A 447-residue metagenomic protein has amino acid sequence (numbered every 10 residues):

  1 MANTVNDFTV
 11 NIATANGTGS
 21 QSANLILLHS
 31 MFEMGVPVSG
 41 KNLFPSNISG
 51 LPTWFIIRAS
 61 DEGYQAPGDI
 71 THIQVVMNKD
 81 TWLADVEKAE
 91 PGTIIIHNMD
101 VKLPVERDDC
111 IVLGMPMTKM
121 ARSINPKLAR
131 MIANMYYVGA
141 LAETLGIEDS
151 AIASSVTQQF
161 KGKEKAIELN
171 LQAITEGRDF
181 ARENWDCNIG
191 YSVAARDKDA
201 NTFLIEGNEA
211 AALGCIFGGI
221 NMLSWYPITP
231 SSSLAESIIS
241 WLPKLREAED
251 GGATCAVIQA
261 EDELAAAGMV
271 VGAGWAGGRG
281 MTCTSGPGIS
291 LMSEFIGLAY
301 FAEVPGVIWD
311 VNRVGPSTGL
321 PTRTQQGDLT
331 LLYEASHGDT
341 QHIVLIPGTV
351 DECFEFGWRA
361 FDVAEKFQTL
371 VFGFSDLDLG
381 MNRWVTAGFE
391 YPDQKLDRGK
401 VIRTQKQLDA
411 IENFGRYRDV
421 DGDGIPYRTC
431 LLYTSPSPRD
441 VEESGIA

Functional and structural regions predicted by a protein language model:
M1-G218, M222-S224: Active-site cofactor/cluster-binding pocket
T4-V86, M222, T229-E334, I343-A364: Thiamine diphosphate
K88, I147, L169-E183, H342-R398: Structural signature of the thiamine diphosphate
T93, V304, F374: Residues forming the flavin
D186-D199, C215-I220, W241, A248-A253 (+2 more regions): Gly-rich Lys/Arg/Thr-decorated short loops/hinges at beta-loop-alpha junctions or inter-strand turns that position
Y433-D440: Conserved small/polar residues in nucleotide/adenosyl-binding loops
S444-A447: Hydrophobic alpha-helical segments, chiefly the membrane-spanning helices and signal/signal-anchor peptides
